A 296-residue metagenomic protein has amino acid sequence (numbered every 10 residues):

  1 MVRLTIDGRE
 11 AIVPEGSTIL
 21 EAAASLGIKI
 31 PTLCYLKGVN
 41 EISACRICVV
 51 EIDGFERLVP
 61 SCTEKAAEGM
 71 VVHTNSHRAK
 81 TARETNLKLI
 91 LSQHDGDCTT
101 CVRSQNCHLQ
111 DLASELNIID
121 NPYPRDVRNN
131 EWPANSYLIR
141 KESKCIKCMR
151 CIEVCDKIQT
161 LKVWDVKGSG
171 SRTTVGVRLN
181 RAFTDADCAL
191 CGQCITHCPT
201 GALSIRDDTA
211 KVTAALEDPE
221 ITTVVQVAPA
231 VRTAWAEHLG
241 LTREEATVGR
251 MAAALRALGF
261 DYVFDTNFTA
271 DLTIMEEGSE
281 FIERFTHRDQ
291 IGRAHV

Functional and structural regions predicted by a protein language model:
M1-R9: Eukaryote-biased recognition of intrinsically disordered, low-complexity regulatory segments
V2, E15-G69, N75, A79 (+1 more regions): Iron-sulfur-associated redox domains of electron-transfer enzymes in respiratory and anaerobic energy metabolism
G8, V177, V227-P229: Short glycine-centered, acidic/aromatic-flanked micro-motifs in structured strand/loop junctions that mark active-site
R9-E15: A short N-terminal beta-strand-loop micro-motif at the entrance of redox/enzyme domains
V13, C145, C188, E245-A246: Short alpha-helix boundary/capping motifs
T18, H108, R150, Q193 (+1 more regions): Short Gly/charged-rich anion-binding patches and loops
R46-L190, T196, L203-T222: Fe-S ferredoxin-like electron-transfer domains and their immediately adjacent linker/connector regions across
